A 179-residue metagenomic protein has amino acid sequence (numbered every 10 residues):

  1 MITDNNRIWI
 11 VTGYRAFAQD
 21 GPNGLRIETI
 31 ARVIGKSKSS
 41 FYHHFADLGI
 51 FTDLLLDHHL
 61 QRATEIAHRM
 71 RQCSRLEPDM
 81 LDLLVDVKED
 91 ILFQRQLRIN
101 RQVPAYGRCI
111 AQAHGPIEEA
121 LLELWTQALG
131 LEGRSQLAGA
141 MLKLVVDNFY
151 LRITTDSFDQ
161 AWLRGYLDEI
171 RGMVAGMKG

Functional and structural regions predicted by a protein language model:
M1-D4, G179: N-terminal intrinsically disordered/low-complexity leader segments
I8, T12, A16-I50, L54: Helix-turn-helix
T12-D20, R62-M70, L144-R152: Solvent-exposed, amphipathic alpha-helical segments
F45, F51-H59, I110-I117: Alpha-helical DNA-contacting segments of helix-turn-helix folds
L54, E65-F93: Hydrophobic alpha-helical connector segments
T64, V103-K143, A161-A175: Amphipathic alpha-helical packing segments from all-alpha helical-bundle domains
D82-G115, A140-L144, N148-R152: Amphipathic alpha-helical segments used for helix-helix packing
